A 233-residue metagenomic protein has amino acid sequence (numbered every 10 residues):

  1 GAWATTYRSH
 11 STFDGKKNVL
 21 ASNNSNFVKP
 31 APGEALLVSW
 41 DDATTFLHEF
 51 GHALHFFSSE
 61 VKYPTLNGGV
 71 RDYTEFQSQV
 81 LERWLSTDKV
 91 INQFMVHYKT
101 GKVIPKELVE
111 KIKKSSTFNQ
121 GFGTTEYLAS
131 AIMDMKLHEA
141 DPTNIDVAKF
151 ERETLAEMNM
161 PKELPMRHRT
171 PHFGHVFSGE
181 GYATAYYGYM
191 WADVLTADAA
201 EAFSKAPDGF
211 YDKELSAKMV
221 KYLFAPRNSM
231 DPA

Functional and structural regions predicted by a protein language model:
G1-T45, P161-H168: Active-site-adjacent "gating/activation" loops or surface patches in catalytic cores
G1-T5, N18, A35-S39, G68 (+4 more regions): Surface-exposed beta-strand edges and their flanking turn/coil or helix-capping segments
Y7, L66, F173: Short clusters of hydrophobic/aromatic residues that line enzyme substrate/ligand-binding pockets
K29, F56-Y63: Conserved helix-loop functional segments at active or binding sites
E34-D41, P64-D72, Q120-G121: Alpha-helix capping and helix-loop boundary segments enriched in small/acidic/polar residues
F46, A53-S58, G69-E75, V80-T87 (+1 more regions): C-terminal, non-catalytic "cap/extension" segments appended to globular domains
